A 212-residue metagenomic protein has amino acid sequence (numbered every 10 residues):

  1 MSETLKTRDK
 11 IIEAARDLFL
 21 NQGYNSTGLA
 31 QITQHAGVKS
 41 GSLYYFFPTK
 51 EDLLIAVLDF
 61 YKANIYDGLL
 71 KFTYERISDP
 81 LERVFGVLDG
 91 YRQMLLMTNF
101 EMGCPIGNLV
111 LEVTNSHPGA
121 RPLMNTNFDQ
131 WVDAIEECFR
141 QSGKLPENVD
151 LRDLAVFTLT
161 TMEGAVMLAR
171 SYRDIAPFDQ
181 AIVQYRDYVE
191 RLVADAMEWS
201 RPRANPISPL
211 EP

Functional and structural regions predicted by a protein language model:
K6, K10, A14-D52, A56: Helix-turn-helix
A56, L70-E101, L151-T158, S200: Hydrophobic alpha-helical connector segments
D59-I65: Short, basic, alpha-helical segments at the C-terminal edge of helix-turn-helix-like DNA-binding modules
E82, P122-T126, Q141-L159, A176 (+1 more regions): All-alpha amphipathic helical-bundle segments outside canonical DNA-binding/catalytic cores that form hydrophobic
R83, T98-G119: Amphipathic alpha-helical segments used for helix-helix packing
F85-G86, G90-Q93, D153, A169 (+2 more regions): C-terminal regulatory/oligomerization modules of transcriptional regulators
M94-M97, L159-P177, Y188-E198: Amphipathic C-terminal alpha-helical segment
S116-P118, F128-L154, R191-R203, I207: Hydrophobic alpha-helical bundle segments that form small-molecule/ligand-binding pockets
